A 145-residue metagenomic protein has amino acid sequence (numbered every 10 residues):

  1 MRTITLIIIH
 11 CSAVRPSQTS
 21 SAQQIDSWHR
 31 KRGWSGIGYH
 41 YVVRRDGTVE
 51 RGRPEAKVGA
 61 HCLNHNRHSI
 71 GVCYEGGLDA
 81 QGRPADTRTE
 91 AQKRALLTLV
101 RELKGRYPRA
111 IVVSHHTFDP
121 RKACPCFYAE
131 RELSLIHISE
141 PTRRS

Functional and structural regions predicted by a protein language model:
R2-V112, C124-R131: Active-site-adjacent loop/helix surface patches within enzyme catalytic domains that shape the substrate-binding cleft
I136-S145: Single conserved hydrophobic/aromatic residue that forms the stacking wall/gate of nucleotide- or nucleobase-binding
